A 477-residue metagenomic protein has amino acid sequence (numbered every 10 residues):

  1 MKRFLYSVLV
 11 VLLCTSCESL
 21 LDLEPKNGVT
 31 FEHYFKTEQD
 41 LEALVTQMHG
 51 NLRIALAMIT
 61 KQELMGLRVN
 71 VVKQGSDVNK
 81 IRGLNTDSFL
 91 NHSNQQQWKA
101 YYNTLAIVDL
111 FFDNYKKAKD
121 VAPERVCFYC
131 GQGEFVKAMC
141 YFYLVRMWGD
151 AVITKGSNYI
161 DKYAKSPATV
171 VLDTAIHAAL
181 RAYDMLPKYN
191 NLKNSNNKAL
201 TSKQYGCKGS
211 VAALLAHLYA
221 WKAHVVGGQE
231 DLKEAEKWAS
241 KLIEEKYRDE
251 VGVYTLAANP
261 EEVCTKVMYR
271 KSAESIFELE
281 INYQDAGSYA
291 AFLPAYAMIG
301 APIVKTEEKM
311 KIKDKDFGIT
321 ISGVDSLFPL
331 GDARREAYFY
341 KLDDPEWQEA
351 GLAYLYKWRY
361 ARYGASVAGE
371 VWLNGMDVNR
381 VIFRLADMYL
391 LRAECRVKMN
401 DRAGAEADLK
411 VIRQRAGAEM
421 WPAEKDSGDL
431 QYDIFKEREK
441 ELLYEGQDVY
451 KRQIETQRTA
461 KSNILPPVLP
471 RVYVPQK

Functional and structural regions predicted by a protein language model:
R3-F4, C14-Q39, A175, A216 (+4 more regions): Bacterial Sec-dependent N-terminal signal peptides
C17-G66, Q95, L110: Acidic, glycine-rich segments characteristic of secretory precursors and extracytoplasmic regions
K36-D40, V45, H49, L56 (+3 more regions): Elongated scaffold/linker segments in the mid-to-C-terminal portions of large proteins
E38-I54, D77-W148, I160-D173, H177-Y189 (+3 more regions): Conserved, well-structured interaction surfaces
M58-K73, P187-G209, A220-Y296, M420-D433 (+2 more regions): Short, surface-exposed recognition loops and adjoining beta-strand edges that mediate ligand/DNA contacts, enriched
A386-L390, M399-E419: Active/binding-pocket-proximal capping segment
